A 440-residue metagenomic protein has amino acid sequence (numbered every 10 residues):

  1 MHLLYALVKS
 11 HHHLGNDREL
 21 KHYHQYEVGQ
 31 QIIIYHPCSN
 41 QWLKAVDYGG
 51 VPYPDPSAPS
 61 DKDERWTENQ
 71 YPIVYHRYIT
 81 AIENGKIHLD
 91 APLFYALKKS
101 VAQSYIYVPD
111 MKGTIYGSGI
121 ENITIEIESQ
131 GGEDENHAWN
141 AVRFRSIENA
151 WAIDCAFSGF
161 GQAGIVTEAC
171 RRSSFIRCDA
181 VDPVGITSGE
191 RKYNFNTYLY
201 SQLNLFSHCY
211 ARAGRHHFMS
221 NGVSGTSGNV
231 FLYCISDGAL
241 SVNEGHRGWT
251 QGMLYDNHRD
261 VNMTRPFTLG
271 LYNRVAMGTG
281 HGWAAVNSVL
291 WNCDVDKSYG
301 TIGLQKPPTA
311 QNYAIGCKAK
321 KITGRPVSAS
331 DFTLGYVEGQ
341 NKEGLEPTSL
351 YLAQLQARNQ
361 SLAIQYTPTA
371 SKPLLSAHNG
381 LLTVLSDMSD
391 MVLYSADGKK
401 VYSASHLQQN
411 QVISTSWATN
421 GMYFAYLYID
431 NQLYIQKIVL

Functional and structural regions predicted by a protein language model:
M1, P109-G113, G132, N140-S146 (+6 more regions): Glycine-rich beta-solenoid repeat tracts in large extracellular/virion proteins
M1-P72, D90, A96: Autoprocessing Asn-cyclization modules and mimics
H2-S10, E19-L20, Q25-H36, K112-S129 (+1 more regions): Parallel beta-helix/beta-solenoid
Y26-N40, Y95-S118, L393-A396, Y428: Extended Gly/Ser/Thr-rich low-complexity repeat segments, especially those forming or decorating extracellular
L43-T67, L89-V101, E121-W139, A180-N196 (+1 more regions): Acidic/polar low-complexity surface segments
Y116-I127, E148-G159, R171-G185, Y200-H216 (+4 more regions): Right-handed parallel beta-helix
C234, Q251, D256-S361: Catalytic domains of carbohydrate-active enzymes that cleave complex glycans
Q365-L440: C-terminal outer-membrane/trafficking sorting elements
